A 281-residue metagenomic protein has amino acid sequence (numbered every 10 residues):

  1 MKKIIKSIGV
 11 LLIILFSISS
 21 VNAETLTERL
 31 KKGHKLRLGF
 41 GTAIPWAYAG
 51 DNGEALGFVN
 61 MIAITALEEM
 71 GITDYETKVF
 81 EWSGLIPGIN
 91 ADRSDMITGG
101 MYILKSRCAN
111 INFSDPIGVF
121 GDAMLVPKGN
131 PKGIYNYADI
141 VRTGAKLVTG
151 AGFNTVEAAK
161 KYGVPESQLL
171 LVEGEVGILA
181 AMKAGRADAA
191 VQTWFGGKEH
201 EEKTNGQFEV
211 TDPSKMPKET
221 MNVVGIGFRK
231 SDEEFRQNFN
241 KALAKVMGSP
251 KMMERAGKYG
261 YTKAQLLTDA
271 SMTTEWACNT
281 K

Functional and structural regions predicted by a protein language model:
E24-G100, A109: Extracytoplasmic small-molecule ligand-binding "clamshell" domains of the periplasmic binding protein/Venus flytrap
T25, N154-L169, E209-V210, K241-K281: Ligand-binding clefts/hinges and TM-proximal coupling segments of bilobed small-molecule sensing domains
R29, P127-K146: Flexible hinge/capping segments at coil-to-helix
A49-D51, A63-T73, F153-E173, E201-G206 (+1 more regions): Ligand-binding cleft/hinge of the Venus flytrap
G57-M70, N130-P131, A138-V141, F153 (+1 more regions): Extended ligand-binding regions for polar small-molecule ligands
Y75-P87, K132-Y135, L169-A184, F195: Short helix-initiation/N-cap motifs at beta->coil->alpha
G84, G100-A109, A158-K161, D188-T220: A ligand-binding cleft/hinge motif common to bilobed small-molecule-binding domains
V119-A123, E202-L243, T262-K281: Periplasmic-binding protein-like
